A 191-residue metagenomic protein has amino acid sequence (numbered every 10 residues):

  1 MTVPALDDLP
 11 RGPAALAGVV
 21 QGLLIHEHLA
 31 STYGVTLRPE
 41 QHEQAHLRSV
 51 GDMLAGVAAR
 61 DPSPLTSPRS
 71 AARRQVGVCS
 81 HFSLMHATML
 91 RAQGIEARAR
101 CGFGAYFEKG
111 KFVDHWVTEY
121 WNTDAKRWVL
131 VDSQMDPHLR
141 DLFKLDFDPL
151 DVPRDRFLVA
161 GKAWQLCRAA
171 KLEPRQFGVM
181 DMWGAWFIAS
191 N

Functional and structural regions predicted by a protein language model:
M1, M53, M85, M89 (+2 more regions): Detector for methionine-enriched segments
M1-R73: Secondary-structure boundary elements
R11, R38, R48, R60 (+9 more regions): Arginine residue identity/basic-tract feature
A17-G18, G22-H26, V35-P39, F103-W116 (+1 more regions): His-Asp-centered catalytic microenvironments across diverse enzyme cores, prominently the transglutaminase-like
H42-W116: Active-site neighborhood of thiol-dependent amide/isopeptide-bond enzymes
